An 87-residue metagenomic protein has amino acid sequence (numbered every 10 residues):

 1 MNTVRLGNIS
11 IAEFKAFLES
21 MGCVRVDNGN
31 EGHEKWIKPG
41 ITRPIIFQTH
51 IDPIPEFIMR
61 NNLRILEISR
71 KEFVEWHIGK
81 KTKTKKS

Functional and structural regions predicted by a protein language model:
M1-H33, I37-S87: Basic nucleic-acid-binding interfaces
